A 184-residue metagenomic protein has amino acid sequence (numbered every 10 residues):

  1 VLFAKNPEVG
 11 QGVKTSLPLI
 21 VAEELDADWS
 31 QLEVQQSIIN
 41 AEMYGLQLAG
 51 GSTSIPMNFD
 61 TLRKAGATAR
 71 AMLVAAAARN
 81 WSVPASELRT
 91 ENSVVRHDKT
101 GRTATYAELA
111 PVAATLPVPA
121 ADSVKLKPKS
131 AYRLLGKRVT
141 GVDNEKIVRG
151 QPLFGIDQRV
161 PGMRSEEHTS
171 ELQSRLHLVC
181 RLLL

Functional and structural regions predicted by a protein language model:
V1-S170, S174, R181: Cofactor-binding beta-sheet edge motifs in enzyme active sites
